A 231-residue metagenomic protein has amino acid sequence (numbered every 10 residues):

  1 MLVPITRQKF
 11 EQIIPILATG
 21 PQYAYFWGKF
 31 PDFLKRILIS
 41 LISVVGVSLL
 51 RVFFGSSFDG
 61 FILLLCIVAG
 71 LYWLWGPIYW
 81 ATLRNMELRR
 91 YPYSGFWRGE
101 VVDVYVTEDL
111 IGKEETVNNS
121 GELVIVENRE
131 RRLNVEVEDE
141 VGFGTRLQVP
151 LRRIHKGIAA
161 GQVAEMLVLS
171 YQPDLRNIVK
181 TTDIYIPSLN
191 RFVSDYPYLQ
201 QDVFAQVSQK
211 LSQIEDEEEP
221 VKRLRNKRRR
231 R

Functional and structural regions predicted by a protein language model:
M1-T19: Short, charged cytosolic
T19-G28: Cytosolic juxtamembrane amphipathic/interface segments immediately preceding and feeding into a transmembrane helix
P31-V52: Canonical alpha-helical transmembrane segments of integral membrane proteins
S48-I62: Membrane-interfacial hairpin junctions
F61-R89: Transmembrane alpha-helices and immediately adjacent membrane-cytoplasm interface residues in multi-pass integral
F96-V141, R146: Acidic, Ser/Thr-rich low-complexity segments on the non-lumenal side of membrane proteins
L151-L167: Short nucleic-acid-contacting surface segments enriched for D/E, G, S/T with interspersed K/R
L169-R230: OB-fold/S1-family single-stranded nucleic acid-binding modules
